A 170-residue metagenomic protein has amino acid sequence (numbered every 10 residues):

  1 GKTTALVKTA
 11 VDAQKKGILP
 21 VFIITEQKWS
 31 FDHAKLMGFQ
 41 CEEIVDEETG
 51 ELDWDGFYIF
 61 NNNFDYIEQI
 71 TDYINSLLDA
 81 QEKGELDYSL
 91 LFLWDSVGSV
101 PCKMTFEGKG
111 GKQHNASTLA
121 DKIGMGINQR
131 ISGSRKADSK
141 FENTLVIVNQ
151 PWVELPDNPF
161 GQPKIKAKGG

Functional and structural regions predicted by a protein language model:
G1, S99-V100, V153-E154: A short, flexible beta-alpha/helix-coil linker loop
G1-G17, F22-I24: Glycine-rich P-loop/Walker A and Walker A-like loops and their local beta1-loop-alpha1 context in P-loop NTPases
K15, A80-E85, S134-E142: Catalytic phosphate/metal-binding cores of nucleic-acid and nucleotide-processing enzymes, i.e., regions that mediate
I18-N115, L119-K122: Conserved inter-motif catalytic segment of the P-loop NTP-binding fold
A116-G170: Phosphate-binding/switch region of NTP-binding enzymes
